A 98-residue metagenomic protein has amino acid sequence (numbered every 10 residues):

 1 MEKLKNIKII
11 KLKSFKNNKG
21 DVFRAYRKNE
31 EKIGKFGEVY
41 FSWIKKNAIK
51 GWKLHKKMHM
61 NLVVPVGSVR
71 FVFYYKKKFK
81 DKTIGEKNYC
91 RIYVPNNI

Functional and structural regions predicted by a protein language model:
M1-I92: Non-catalytic, conserved peripheral segments adjacent to functional cores
N96-N97: Extracellular beta-helix/beta-solenoid repeat scaffolds
